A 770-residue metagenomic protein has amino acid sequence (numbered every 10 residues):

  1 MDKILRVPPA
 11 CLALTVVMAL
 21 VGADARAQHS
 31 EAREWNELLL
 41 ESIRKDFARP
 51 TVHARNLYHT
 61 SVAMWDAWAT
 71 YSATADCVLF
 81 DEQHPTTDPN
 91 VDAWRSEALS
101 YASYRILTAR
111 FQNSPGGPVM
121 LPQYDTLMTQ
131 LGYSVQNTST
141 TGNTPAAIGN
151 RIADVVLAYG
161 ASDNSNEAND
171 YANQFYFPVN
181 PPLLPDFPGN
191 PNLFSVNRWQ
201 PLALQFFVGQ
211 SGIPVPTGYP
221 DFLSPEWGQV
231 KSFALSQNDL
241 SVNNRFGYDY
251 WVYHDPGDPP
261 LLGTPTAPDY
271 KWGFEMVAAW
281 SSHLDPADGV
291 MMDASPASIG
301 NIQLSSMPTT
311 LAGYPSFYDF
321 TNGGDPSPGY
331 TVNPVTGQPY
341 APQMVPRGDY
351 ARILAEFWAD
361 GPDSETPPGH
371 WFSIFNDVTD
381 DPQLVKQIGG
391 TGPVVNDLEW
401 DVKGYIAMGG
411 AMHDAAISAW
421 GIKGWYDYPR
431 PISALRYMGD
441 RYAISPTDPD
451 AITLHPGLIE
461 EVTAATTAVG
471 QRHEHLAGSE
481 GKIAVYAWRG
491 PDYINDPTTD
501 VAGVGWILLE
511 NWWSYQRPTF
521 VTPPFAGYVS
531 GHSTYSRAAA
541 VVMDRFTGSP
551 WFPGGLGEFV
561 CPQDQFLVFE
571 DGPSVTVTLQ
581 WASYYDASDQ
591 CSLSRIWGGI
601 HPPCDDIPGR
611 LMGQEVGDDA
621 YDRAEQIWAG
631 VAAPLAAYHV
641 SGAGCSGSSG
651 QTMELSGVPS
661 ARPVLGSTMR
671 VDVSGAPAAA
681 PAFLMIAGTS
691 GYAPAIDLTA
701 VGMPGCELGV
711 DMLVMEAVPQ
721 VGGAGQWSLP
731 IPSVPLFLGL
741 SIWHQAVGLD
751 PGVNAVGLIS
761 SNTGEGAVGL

Functional and structural regions predicted by a protein language model:
M1-P9: N-terminal secretory signal peptides that target proteins for export/translocation
D2, M18-V21, C645-S646: Eukaryotic non-globular interaction segments with acidic/serine-rich, low-complexity composition and alpha-helical
A10-A19: Bacterial N-terminal signal peptides
V21-A27: Sec/Tat signal peptide C-region and signal peptidase I cleavage site
Q28-L635: Acidic/polar surface patches and capping/hinge elements
A633-L770: N-proximal, solvent-exposed segments at the start of the mature chain
